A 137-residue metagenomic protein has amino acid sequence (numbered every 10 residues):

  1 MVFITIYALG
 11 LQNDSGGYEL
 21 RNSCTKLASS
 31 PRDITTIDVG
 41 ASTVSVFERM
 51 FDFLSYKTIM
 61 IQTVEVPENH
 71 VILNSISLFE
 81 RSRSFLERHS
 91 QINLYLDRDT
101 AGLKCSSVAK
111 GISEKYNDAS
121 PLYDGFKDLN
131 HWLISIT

Functional and structural regions predicted by a protein language model:
M1-R32, T36-D38: Basic, glycine-enriched DNA-binding surface that flanks or lies within the catalytic cores of DNA
A8, V44-F47: Short pre-functional
D38-V44: A short, charged/proline- and glycine-enriched loop that marks the coil->beta-strand transition at the N-terminal
E48-R49, R98: Helix N-cap/beta->alpha junction signal
F51-L54: Acidic, divalent-metal-coordinating active-site segment for phosphoryl/phosphodiester hydrolysis, typified by short
T58-T137: TOPRIM fold recognition
